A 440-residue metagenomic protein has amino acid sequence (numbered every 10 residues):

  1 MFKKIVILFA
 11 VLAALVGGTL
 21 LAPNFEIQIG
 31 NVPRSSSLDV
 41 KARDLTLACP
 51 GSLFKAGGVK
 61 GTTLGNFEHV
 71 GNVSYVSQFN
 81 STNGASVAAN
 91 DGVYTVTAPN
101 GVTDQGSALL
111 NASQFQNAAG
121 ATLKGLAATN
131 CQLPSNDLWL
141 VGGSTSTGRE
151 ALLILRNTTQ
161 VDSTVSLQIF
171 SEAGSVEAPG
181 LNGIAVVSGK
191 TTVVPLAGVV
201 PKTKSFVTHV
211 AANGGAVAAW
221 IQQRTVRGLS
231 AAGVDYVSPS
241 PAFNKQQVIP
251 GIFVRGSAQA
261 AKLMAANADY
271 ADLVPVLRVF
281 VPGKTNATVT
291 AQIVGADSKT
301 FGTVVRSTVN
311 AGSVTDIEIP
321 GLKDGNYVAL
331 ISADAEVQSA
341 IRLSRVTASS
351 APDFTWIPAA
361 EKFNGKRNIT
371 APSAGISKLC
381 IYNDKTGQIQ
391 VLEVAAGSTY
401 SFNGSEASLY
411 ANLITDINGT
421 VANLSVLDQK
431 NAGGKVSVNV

Functional and structural regions predicted by a protein language model:
K3-V11, G18-G57, Q116-I154, A219-P282 (+3 more regions): Conserved functional hotspot residues at active sites or interaction interfaces
A22-A108, G251, V440: Extracytoplasmic low-complexity, Pro/Thr/Ser/Ala/Gly-rich segments that lie immediately after a secretion/anchoring
K41, L152-V176, A212-N213, D269-K299 (+3 more regions): Short acidic, flexible loop segments centered on an aromatic residue
G58-A85, L167-I169, V210, V289-V294 (+1 more regions): Change to "...patches in solvent-exposed regions of secreted, membrane-anchored, or virion-exposed structural
Q78-V93, G174-V207, S298-N326, G387-Y410 (+1 more regions): Intrinsically disordered, low-complexity Pro/Gly/Ser/Thr-rich segments with frequent PxxP/GP/PP motifs and embedded
G84-L152, D162-I184, S188-K190, V194-L196 (+2 more regions): A general "mature secreted/periplasmic domain" signal
D91-G125, I154, T158-Q160, A185-D235 (+3 more regions): Hydrophobic, ordered structural segments
E150, P179-L181, T191-V193, S205-V207 (+6 more regions): Transmembrane beta-barrel architecture of outer membranes
